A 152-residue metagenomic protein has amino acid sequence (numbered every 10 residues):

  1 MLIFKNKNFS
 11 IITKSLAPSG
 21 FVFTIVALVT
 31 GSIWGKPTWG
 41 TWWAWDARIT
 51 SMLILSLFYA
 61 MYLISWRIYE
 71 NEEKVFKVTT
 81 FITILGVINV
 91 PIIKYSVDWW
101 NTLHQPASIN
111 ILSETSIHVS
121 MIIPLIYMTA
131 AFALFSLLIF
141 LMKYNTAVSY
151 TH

Functional and structural regions predicted by a protein language model:
L2, L28-W39, L63, R67-E70 (+4 more regions): Transmembrane helix-loop junctions and nearby membrane-interface residues
I3-K14, Y69-F76: Membrane-interface helix-boundary motifs at transmembrane edges
T13-F21, R48-I54, T83, L125-M128: Alpha-helical transmembrane segments of integral membrane proteins, emphasizing hydrophobic/aromatic residues
S19-I64: Membrane-interface helix-loop-helix modules in multi-pass inner-membrane proteins
I54-W66, I123-L141: Hydrophobic cores of alpha-helical transmembrane segments in multi-pass inner/ER membrane proteins, independent
T79-Y95: Hydrophobic alpha-helical membrane-insertion segments
N101-L134: Membrane-interface transmembrane-helix boundary segments in multi-pass integral membrane proteins
T151-H152: Conserved small/polar residues in nucleotide/adenosyl-binding loops
